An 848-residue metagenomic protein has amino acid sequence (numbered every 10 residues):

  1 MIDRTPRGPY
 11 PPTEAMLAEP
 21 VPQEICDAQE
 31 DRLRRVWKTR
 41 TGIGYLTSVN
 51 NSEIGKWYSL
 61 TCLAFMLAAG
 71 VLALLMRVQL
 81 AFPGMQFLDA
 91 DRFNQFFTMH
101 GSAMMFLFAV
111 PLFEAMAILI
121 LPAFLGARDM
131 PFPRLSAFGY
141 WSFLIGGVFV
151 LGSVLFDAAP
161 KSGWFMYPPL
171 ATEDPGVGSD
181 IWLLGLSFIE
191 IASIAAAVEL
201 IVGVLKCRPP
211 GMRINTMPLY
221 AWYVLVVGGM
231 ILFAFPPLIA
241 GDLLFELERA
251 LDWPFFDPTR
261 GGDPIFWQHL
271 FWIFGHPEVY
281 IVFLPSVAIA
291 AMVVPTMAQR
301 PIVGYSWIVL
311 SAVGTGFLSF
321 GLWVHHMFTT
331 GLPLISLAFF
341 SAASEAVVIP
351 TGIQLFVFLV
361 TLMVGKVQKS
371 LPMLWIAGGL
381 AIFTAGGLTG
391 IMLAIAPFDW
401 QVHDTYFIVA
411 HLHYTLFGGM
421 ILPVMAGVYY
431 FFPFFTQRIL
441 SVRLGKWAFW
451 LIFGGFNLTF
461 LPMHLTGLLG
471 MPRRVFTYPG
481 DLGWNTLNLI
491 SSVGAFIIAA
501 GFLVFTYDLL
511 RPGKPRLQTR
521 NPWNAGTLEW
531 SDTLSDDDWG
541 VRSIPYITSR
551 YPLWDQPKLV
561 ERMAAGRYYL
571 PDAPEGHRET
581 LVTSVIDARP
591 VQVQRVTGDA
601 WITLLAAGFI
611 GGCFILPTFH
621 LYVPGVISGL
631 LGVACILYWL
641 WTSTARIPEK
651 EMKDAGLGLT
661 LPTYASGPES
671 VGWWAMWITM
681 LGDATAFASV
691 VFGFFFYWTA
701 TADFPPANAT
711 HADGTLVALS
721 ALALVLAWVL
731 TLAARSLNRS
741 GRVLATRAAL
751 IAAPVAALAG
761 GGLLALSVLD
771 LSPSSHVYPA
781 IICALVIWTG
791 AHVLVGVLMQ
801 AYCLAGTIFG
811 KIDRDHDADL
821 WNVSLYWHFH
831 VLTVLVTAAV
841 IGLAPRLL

Functional and structural regions predicted by a protein language model:
I2-A712, D770-S774, A780, I787 (+3 more regions): Membrane-embedded and interfacial regions of multi-pass energy-transducing membrane proteins
I308-V309, M373-I376, V743-A753: Cytoplasmic-side transmembrane-helix entry/capping segments in multi-pass membrane proteins
L451, G455, I782-A805, S824-L832: Alpha-helical membrane segments in multi-pass integral membrane proteins
V671, S736, A805-I808: Acidic/histidine-enriched, beta-strand-rich ligand/metal-binding domains
H711-A733, I751-L766: Membrane helix-loop-helix hairpins that form the core translocation module of multi-pass transporters
V743-R747, A756, L766, D770-Y778 (+1 more regions): Generic detector of multi-pass transmembrane helix bundles and their immediately adjacent loops in polytopic membrane
L744-R747, A805-L832: Interfacial loop-to-transmembrane junctions
L835-L848: Juxtamembrane boundary at the C-terminal end of a transmembrane helix
